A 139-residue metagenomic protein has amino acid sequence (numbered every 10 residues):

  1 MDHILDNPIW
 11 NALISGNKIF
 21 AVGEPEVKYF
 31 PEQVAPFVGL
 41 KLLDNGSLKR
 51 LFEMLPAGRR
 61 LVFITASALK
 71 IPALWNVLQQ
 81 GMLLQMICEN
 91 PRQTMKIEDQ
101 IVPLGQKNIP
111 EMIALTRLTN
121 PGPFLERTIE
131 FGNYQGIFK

Functional and structural regions predicted by a protein language model:
D2-K96: Acyl-donor-binding surface of acyltransferase catalytic domains
D2-L5, E89-P123: Short amphipathic alpha-helix that is part of the acyltransferase structural core
A21, T116-T119, G136: Small-side-chain structural scaffolding
D44-S47, N120, E130: Amphipathic coiled-coil/heptad-repeat helices and related helical stalk/stem segments that mediate oligomerization
V62-S67, P123-F131: A short, aromatic/hydrophobic, helix- or strand-capping loop or linear motif that either lines the entrance/gate
Q80, Q106-P110, F131: Alpha-helix initiation and capping sites
F131-K139: Conserved beta-hairpin
